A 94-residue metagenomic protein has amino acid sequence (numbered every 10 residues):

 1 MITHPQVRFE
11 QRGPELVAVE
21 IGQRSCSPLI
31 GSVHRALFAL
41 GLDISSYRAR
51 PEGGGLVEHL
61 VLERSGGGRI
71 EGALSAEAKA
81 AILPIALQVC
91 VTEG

Functional and structural regions predicted by a protein language model:
M1-G94: Regulatory modules associated with amino-acid/nitrogen control
